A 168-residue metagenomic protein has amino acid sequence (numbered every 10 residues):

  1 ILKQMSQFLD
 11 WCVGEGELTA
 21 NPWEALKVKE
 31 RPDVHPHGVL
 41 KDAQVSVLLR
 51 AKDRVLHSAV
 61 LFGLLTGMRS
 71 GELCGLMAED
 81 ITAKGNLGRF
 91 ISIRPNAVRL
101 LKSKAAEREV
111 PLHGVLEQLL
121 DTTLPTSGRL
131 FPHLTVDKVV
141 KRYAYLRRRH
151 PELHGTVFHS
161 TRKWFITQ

Functional and structural regions predicted by a protein language model:
I1, H57-S58, R89-I91, L119-D121 (+1 more regions): Tryptophan-centric aromatic hotspots in well-structured domains and transmembrane helices
I1-D10, E15-E17, L134-K138, H154-S160: N-terminal core-binding DNA-recognition domain of tyrosine site-specific recombinases/integrases
I1-K3, G14, L18-L76: Basic, Lys/Arg- and aromatic-enriched nucleic-acid-binding interface segment
M5, L9, L73, Y143 (+1 more regions): Short, basic/aromatic-rich helical patch in the C-terminal catalytic core of site-specific tyrosine
A25-E30, T66, G75-L119: Conserved tyrosine-mediated DNA breakage-rejoining catalytic core shared by Y-recombinases
V34, L56, L87, A106 (+2 more regions): Exposed loop/turn and edge beta-strand positions of beta-sandwich/beta-sheet ligand-binding modules
N96-A97, P111-H154, S160, W164-F165: Active-site/catalytic core of tyrosine-dependent DNA strand-transfer enzymes
